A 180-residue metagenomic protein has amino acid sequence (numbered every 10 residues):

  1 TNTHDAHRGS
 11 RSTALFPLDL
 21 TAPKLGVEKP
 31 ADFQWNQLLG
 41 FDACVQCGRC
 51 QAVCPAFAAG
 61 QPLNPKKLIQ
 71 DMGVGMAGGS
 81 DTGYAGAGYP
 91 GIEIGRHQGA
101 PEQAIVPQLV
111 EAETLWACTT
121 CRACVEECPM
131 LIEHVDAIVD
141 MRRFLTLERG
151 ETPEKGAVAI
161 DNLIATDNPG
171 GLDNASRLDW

Functional and structural regions predicted by a protein language model:
T1-V27, Q70: Membrane-embedded alpha-helical bundles of multi-pass integral membrane proteins
R8-L18, P55, G156-T166: Charged, low-complexity, helix/coiled-coil-prone segments
L15-A58: Acidic, Ser/Thr-rich low-complexity segments on the non-lumenal side of membrane proteins
D32-F41, K67, M76-W180: Iron-sulfur-cluster electron-transfer modules
A52-P55, L63-Q70: Juxtamembrane segments of multi-pass membrane proteins
M72-V74: Short, glycine/proline-biased beta-turn/loop segments that scaffold the active-site neighborhood
